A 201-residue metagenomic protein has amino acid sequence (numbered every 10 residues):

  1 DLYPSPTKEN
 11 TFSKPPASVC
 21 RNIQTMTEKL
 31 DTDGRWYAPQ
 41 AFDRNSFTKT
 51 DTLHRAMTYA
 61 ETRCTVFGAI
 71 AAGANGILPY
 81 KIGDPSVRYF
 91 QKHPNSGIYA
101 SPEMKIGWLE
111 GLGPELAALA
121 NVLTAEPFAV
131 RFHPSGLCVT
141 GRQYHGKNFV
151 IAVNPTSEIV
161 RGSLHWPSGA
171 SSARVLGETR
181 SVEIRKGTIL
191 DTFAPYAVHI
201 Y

Functional and structural regions predicted by a protein language model:
D1, G34-P39, I70, G76-Y80 (+1 more regions): Structural recognition of the beta-strand scaffold that forms the well-ordered cores of secreted hydrolase catalytic
D1-P16, N75-Y80: Aromatic- and acid-rich polysaccharide-binding/catalytic face of secreted or lumenal carbohydrate-active enzymes
Q24-A60, R88: Active-site clefts of carbohydrate-active enzymes
L53-E110: Aromatic/acidic polysaccharide-binding cleft in carbohydrate-active enzymes
A100-K147: Glycan-recognition and catalytic regions of carbohydrate-active enzymes
H133-S168, Y196: Carbohydrate-binding surface patches
H165-R180: Solvent-exposed beta-hairpin/edge-strand motifs
I184-Y201: C-terminal beta-strand-rich structural cap/linker in extracellular carbohydrate-active enzymes
